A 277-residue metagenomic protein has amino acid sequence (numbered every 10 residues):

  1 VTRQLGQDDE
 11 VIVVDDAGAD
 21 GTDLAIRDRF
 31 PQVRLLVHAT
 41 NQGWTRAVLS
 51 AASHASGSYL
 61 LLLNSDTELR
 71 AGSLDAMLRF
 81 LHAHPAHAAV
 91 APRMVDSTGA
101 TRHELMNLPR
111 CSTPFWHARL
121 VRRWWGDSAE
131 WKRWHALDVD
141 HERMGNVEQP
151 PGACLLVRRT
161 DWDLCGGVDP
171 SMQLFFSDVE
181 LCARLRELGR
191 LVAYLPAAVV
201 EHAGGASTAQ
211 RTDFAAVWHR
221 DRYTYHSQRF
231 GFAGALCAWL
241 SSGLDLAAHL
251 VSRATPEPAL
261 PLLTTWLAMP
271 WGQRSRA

Functional and structural regions predicted by a protein language model:
V1-D8: Short, acidic, metal-binding catalytic loop of nucleotide-sugar glycosyltransferases
Q7, D15-L24, T40, R70: A conserved acidic beta->alpha catalytic loop
V37-A55, A76: Glycine-rich, basic loop-to-helix element that forms the pyrophosphate-binding segment of sugar-nucleotide handling
L60: Short aromatic/hydrophobic "clamp" motif used to bind/position activated sugar donors
A71-E104: Conserved donor NDP-sugar-binding/catalytic core segment of glycosyltransferases
P109-V147: Short, flexible, basic/aromatic active-site loop/helix in glycosyltransferases
D140-R143, E148-G167, S171-V199: A short, conserved alpha-helix in the catalytic core of glycosyltransferases
D213-D221, S227, F232-A277: Non-catalytic, C-terminal membrane-associated alpha-helical segments of glycosyltransferases
